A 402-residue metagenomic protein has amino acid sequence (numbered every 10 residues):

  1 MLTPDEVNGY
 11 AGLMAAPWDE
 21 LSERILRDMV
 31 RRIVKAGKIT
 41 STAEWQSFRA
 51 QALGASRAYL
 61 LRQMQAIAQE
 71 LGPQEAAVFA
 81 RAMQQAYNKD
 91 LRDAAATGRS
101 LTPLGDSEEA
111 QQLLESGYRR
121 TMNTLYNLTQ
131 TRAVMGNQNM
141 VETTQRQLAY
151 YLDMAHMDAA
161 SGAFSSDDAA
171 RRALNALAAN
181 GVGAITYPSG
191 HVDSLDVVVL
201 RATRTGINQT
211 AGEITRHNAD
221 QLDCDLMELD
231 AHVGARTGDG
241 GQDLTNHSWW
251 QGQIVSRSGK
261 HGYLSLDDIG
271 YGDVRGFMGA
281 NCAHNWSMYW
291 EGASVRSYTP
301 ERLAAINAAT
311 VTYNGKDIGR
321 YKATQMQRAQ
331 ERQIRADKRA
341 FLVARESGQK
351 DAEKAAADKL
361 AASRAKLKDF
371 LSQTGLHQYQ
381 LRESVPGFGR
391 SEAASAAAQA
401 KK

Functional and structural regions predicted by a protein language model:
M1-A173, E301-K402: N-terminal leader/targeting and assembly helices and adjacent pre-domain segments
Q130-M227: Contiguous, non-catalytic segments that form substrate-binding/exosite surfaces or channel walls
D193-A304: Acidic, glycine-rich two-metal-ion catalytic cores of nucleic acid-processing enzymes
